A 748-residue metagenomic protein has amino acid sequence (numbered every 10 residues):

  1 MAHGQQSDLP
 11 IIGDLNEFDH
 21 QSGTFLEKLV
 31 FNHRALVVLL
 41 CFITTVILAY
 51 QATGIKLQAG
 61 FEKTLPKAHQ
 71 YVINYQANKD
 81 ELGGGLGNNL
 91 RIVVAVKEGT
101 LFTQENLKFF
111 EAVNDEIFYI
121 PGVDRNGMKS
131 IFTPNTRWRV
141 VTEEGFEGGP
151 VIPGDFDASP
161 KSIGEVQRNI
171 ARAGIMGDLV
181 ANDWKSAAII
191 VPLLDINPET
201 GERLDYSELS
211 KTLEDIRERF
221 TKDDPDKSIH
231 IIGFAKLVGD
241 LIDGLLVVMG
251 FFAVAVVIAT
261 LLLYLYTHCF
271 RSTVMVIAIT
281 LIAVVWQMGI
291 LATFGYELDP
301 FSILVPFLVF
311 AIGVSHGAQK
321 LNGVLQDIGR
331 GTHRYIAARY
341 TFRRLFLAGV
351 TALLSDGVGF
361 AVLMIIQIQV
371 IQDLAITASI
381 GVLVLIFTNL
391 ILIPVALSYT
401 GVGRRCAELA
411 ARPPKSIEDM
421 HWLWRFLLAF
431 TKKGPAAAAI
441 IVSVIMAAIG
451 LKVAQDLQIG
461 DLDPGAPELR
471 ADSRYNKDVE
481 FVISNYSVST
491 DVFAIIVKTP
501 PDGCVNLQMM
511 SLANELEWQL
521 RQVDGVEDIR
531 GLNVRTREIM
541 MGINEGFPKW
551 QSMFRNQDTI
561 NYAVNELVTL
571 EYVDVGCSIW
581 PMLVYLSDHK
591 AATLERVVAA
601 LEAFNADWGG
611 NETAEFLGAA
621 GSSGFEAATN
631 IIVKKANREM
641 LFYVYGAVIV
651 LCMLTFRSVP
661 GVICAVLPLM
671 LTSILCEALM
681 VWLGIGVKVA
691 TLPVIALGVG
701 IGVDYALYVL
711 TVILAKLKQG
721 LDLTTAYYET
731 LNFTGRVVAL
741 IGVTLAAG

Functional and structural regions predicted by a protein language model:
A2-D8, L39, T293, F310-N322 (+4 more regions): Transmembrane alpha-helices and their membrane-interface boundaries in multi-pass membrane transporters and channels
A2-V256: Membrane-proximal extracytoplasmic
S7-A59, V395, L409-D463, K477: Signature of alpha-helical transmembrane segments and their immediate interfacial
I43, L245-A278, I282-W286, L354-V362 (+3 more regions): Internal alpha-helical transmembrane segments of multipass membrane proteins, especially hydrophobic lipid-embedded
F156-F270, L281, S511, I560-Y645: Extracytoplasmic
S272-K320, P660-L710: Hydrophobic transmembrane alpha-helices and their membrane-interface caps in long multi-pass transport proteins
D327-S355, K716-A739, V743: Helix-loop junctions and hydrophobic alpha-helical segments within the transmembrane domains of large membrane
R425-F430, G434-R555: Juxtamembrane segments of multi-pass membrane proteins
